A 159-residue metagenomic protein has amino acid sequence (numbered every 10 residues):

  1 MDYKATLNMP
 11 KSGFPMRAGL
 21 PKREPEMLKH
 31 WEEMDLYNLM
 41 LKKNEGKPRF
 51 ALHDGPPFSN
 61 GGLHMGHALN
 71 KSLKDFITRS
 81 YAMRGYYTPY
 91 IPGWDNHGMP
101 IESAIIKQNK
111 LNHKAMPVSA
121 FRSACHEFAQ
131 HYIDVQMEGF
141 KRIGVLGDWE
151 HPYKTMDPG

Functional and structural regions predicted by a protein language model:
M1-G159: N-terminal, positively charged nucleic-acid-binding surface of large information/translation enzymes
